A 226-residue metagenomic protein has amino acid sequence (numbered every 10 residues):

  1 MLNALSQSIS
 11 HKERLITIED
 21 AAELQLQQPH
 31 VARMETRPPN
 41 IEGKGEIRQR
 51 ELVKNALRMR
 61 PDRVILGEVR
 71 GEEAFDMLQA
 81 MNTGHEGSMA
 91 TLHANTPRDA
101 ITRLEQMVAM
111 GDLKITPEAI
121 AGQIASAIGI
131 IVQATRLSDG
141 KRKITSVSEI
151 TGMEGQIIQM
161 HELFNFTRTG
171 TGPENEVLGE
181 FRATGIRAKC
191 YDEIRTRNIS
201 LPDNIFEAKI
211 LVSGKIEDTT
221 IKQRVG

Functional and structural regions predicted by a protein language model:
M1: Hydrophobic positions on the alpha1 helix immediately C-terminal to the Walker A/P-loop
A4-A127, Q133-T135: Switch/coupling sub-region of P-loop NTPases
S6-S10, S88, S126, S138 (+4 more regions): Generic serine detector
Q7-I9, L26, D139, G155-I157 (+1 more regions): A generic structural signal for short, solvent-exposed coil/turn residues that cap or connect secondary-structure
V108, V132, R195-I199: Generic secondary-structure transition motif, activating predominantly at the C-termini of alpha-helices
D112, R136, P202-F206: Residue-level signal for secondary-structure boundary elements
A119-G155: Phosphate-binding/switch region of NTP-binding enzymes
K143-G226: NTP-binding/hydrolysis catalytic cores, primarily Walker-type P-loop NTPases
